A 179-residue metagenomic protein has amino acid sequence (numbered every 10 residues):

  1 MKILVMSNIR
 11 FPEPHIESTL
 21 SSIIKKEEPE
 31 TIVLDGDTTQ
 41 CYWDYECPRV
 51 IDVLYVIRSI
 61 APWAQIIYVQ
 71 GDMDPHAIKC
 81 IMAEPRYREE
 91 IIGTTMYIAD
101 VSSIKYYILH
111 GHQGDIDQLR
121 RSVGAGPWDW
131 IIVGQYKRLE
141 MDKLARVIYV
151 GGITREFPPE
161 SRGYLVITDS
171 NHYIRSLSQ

Functional and structural regions predicted by a protein language model:
M1, S178-Q179: Short, Lys/Arg-enriched, disordered terminal segments
M1-L4, I98-Y107, K143-V147, T168-Y173: Beta-strand-turn-beta hairpins that frame and shape the catalytic cleft of phosphate-ester-processing enzymes
K2-D100: Core catalytic region of metal-dependent phosphoesterases/phosphodiesterases, especially metallo-beta-lactamase-like
M6, V69-G71, L109, V150 (+1 more regions): Conserved beta-strand termini and adjacent loop/short-helix elements that scaffold enzyme active sites in alpha/beta
T31, I104-Y106, D129-W130: Short, Asp-centered acidic motifs that coordinate Mg2+ and/or phosphate in catalytic or ligand-binding sites
L34, L109, V133: Redox-cofactor binding/interface segments in oxidoreductases and associated redox assembly factors
D44, L177-S178: Residue-level structural signal for beta-strand termini and adjacent loop
Y55-R58, Y87, H112-L177: Conserved beta-sheet core of the metallophosphoesterase superfamily
